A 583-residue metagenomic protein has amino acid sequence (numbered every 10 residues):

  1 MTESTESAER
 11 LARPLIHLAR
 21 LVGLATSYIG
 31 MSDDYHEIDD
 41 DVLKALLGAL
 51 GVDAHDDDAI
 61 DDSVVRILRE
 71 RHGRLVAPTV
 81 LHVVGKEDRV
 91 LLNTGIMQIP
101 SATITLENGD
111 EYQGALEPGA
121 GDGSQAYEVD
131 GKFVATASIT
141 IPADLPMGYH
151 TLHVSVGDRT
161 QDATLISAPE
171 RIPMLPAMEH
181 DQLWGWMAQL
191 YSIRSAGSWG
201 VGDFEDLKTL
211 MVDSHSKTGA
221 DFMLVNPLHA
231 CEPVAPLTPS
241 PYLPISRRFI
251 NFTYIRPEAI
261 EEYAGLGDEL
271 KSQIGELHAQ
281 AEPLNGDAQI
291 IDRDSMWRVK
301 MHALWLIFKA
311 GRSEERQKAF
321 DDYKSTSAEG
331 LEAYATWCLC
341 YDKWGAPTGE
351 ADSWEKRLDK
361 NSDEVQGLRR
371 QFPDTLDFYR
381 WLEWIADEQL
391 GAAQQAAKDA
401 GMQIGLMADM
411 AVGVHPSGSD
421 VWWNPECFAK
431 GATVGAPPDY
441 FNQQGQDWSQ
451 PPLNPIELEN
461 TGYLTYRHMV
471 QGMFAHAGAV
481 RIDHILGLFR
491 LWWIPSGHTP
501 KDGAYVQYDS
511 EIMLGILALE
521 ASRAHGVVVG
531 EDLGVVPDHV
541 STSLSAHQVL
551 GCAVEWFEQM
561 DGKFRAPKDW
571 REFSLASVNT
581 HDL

Functional and structural regions predicted by a protein language model:
T2-D53: Basic helix-extension-helix modules of the SAP/HeH family
G48-A115, A120-V154, S167-N424: Acidic/aromatic-lined carbohydrate-recognition and catalytic surfaces of CAZymes acting on diverse glycans
V156-D162: Short acidic/polar inter-strand loop motif in beta-rich domains
I172-P173, I193-A196, A230-A235, G413-S419 (+6 more regions): Flexible loop/turn segments at secondary-structure boundaries
P239-G267, D420-Q444, G503-L514, V549-D561: Acidic, His- and aromatic-enriched active-site or binding-groove loops in soluble protein domains that engage sugars
A319, D532-L583: Conserved alpha/beta catalytic core and glycan-binding cleft of carbohydrate-active enzymes
E332, Q403-T465, M469-G472, H476 (+1 more regions): Substrate-binding/active-site clefts of carbohydrate-active enzymes
Y379-A400, T461-G551: Active-site neighborhood of glycoside hydrolase catalytic domains
